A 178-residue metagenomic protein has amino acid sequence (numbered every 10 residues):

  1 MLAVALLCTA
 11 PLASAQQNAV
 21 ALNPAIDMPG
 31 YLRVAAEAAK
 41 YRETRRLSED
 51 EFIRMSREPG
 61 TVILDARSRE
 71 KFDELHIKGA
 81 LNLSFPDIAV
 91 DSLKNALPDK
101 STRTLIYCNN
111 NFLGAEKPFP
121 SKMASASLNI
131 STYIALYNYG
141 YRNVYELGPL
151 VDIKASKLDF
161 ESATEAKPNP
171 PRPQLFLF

Functional and structural regions predicted by a protein language model:
L2-A3, A13: Cleavable N-terminal signal peptides
S14-E43, D73-I77, L81-L83, I88-F178: Rhodanese-like catalytic fold shared by cysteine-dependent sulfurtransferases and DSP/PTP-type phosphatases
Y41-M55: A short, well-structured juxtamembrane/interface segment
E51, R67, S131: Short Gly/charged-rich anion-binding patches and loops
R54, K71-E74: Short, solvent-exposed loop/turn elements at domain surfaces
P59-L64, K100-R103: Short coil/turn segments at beta-strand junctions that form active-site/ligand-binding loops
V62-R67, A80-L83: Short hydrophobic beta-strand that contains or immediately precedes a catalytic carboxylate
